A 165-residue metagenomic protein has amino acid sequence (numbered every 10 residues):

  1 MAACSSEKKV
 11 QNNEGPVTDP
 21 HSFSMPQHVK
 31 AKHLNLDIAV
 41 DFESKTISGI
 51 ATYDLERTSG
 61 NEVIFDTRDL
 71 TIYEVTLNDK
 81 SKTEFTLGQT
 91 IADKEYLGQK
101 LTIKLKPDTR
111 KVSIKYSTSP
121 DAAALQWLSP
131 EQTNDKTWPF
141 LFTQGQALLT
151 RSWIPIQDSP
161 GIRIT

Functional and structural regions predicted by a protein language model:
C4-T165: Acidic/His-enriched low-complexity segments
